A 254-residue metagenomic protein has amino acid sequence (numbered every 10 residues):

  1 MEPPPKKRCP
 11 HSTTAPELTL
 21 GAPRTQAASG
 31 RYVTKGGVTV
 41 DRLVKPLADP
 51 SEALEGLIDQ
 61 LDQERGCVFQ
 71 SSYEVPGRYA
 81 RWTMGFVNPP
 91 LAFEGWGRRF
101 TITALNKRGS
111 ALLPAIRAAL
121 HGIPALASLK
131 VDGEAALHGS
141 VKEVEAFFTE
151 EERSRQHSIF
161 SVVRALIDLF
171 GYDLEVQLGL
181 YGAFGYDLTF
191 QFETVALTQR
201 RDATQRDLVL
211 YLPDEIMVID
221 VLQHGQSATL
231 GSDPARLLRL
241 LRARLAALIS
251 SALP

Functional and structural regions predicted by a protein language model:
E2-P254: Signature of the chorismate-utilizing enzyme
